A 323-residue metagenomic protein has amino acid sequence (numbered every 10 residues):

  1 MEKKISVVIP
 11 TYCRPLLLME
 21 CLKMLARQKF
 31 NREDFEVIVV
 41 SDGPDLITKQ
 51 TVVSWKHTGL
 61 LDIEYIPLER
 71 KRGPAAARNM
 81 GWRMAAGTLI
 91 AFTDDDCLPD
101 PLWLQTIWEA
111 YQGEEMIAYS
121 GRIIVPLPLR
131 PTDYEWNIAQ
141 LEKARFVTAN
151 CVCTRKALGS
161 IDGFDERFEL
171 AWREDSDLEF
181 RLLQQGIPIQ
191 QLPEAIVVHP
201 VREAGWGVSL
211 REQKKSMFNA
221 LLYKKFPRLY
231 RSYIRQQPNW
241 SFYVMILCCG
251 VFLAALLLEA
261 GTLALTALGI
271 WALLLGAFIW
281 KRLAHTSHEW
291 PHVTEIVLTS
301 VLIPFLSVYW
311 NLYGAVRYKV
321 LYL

Functional and structural regions predicted by a protein language model:
M1-R27: N-proximal low-complexity "stem/linker" segments adjacent to membrane-targeting elements
K3-S6, E36, S41, D177: Cell-envelope/extracellular polymer assembly enzymes that use nucleotide-activated donors
K23-P67: Acidic donor-binding segment of Leloir-type glycosyltransferases
L68-A85, R145-A149: Glycine-rich, basic loop-to-helix element that forms the pyrophosphate-binding segment of sugar-nucleotide handling
I90: Short aromatic/hydrophobic "clamp" motif used to bind/position activated sugar donors
L98-P131, P200: Conserved donor NDP-sugar-binding/catalytic core segment of glycosyltransferases
L170, S176-R231: Catalytic donor/gating beta->alpha subdomain of glycosyltransferases that bind UDP-sugars
M245-Y318: Membrane-embedded multi-pass helical conduit in multi-pass membrane proteins, especially envelope-biosynthetic
